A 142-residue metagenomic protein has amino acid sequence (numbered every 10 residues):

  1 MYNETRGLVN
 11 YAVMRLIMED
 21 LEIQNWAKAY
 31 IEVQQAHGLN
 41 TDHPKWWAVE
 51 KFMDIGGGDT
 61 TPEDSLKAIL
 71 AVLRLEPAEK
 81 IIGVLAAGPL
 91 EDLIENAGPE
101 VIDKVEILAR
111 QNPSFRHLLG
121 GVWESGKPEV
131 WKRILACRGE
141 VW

Functional and structural regions predicted by a protein language model:
Y2-R6: Polyampholytic low-complexity alpha-helical segments
G7, A12-L135: Alpha-helical solenoid scaffolds in large eukaryotic transport, assembly, and signaling factors
V141-W142: Low-complexity intrinsically disordered segments
